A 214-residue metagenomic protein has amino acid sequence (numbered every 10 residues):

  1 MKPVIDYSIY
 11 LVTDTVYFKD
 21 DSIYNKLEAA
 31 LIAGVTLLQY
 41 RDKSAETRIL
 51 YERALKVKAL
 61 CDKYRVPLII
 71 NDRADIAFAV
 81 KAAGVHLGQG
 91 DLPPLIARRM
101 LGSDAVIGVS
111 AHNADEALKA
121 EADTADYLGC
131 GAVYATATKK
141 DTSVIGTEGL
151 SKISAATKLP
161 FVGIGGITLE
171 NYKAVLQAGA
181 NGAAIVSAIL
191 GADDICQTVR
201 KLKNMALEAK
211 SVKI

Functional and structural regions predicted by a protein language model:
M1-L92, R99-Y127, T142-I145, K152 (+4 more regions): Conserved N-terminal beta1-alpha1 strand-loop-helix module at the mouth
K43, V133-T136: A short, flexible beta-alpha/helix-coil linker loop
V85, A183-A184: Paired acidic/hydrophobic, glycine-rich loop segments that form the ligand-binding mouth/hinge of periplasmic-binding
L92-L95, T136-A137: A short, polar/charged loop-to-alpha-helix boundary motif
A178, G182: C-terminal binding/interaction regions
